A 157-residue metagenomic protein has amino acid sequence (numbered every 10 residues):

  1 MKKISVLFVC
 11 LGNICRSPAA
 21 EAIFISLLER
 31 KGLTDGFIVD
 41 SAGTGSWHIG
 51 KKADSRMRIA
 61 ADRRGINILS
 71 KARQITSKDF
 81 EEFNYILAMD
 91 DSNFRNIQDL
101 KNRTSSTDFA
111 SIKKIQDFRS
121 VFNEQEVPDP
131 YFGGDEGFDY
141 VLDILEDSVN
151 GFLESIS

Functional and structural regions predicted by a protein language model:
M1-E82, S157: Conserved active-site segments centered on acidic
S17, D90-D91: Helix N-cap/beta->alpha junction signal
Y85, D91-S157: Phosphate-binding/catalytic loops
